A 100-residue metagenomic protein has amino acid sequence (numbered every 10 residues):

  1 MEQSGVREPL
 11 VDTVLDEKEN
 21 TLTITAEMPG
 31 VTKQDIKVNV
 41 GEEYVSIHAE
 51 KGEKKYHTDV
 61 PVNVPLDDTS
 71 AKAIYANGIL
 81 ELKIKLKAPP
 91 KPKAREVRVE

Functional and structural regions predicted by a protein language model:
M1-E100: Alpha-crystallin/small heat shock protein
